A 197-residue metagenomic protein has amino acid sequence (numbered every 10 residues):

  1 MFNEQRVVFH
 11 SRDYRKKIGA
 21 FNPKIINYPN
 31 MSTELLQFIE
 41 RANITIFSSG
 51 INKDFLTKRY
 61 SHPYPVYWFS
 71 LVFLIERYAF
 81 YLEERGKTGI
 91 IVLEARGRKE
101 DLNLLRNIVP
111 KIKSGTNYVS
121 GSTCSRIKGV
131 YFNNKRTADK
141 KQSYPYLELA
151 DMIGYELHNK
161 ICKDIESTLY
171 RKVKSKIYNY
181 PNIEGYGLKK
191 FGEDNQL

Functional and structural regions predicted by a protein language model:
M1-L197: Phosphate-ester processing/binding pockets and catalytic centers
